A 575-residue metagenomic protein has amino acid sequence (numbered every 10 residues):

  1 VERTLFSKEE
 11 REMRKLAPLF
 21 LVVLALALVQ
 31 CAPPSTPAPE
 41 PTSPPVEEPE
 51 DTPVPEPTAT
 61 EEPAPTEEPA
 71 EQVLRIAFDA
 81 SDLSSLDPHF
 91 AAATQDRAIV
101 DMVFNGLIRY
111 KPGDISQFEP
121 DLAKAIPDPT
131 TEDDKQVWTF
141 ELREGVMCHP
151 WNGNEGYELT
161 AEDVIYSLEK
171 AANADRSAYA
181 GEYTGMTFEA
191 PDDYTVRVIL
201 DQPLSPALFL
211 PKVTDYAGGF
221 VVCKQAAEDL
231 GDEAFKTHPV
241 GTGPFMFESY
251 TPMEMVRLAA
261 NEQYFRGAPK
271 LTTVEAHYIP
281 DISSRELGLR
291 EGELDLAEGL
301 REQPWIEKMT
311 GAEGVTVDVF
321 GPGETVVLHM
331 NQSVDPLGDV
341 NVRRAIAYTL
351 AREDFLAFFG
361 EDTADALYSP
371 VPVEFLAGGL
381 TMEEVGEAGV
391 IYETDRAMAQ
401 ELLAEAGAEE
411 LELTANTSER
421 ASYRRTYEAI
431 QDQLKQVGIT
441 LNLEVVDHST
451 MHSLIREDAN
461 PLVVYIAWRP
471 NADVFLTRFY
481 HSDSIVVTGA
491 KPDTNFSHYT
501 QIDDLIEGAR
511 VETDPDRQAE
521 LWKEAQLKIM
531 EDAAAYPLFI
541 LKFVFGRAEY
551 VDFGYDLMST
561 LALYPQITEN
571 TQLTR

Functional and structural regions predicted by a protein language model:
L26-E68, T574-R575: Ser/Thr-rich, Proline-interspersed low-complexity disordered segments
R75, T160-Y166, D193-I199, G243-P244 (+7 more regions): Alpha-helical secondary-structure segments
A77-T131, E169, V240-T242: N-terminal lobe/hinge region of extracytoplasmic solute-binding protein
K111-G113, L204, K212-P269, T273 (+2 more regions): Gly/Pro-rich hinge or "lid" segments in bacterial periplasmic/extracellular proteins
A125-R176, R197, G288, P336-G338: Aromatic- and charge-enriched surface segment that lines or borders ligand/interaction sites
E141, R176-A226: Surface-exposed binding/hinge segments that line and control ligand-binding clefts or catalytic entry sites
E233, N261-E307, Q431, T440: Ligand-site clamp/hinge motif
T251, T349-L380, E419-D432, S453-R575: Detector for C-terminal structural segments
